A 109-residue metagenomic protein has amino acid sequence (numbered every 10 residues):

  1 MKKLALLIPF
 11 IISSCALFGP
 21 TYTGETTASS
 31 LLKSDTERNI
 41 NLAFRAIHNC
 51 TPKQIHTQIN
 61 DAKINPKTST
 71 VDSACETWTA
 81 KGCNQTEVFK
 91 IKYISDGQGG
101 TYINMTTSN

Functional and structural regions predicted by a protein language model:
M1-L4: Positively charged n-region of N-terminal signal peptides that target proteins for export
L6-I8: Sec-dependent N-terminal signal peptides
S13-S14: C-terminal motif of bacterial Sec signal peptides marking the signal peptidase cleavage site
L17-N109: Cysteine-centric segments in proteins
